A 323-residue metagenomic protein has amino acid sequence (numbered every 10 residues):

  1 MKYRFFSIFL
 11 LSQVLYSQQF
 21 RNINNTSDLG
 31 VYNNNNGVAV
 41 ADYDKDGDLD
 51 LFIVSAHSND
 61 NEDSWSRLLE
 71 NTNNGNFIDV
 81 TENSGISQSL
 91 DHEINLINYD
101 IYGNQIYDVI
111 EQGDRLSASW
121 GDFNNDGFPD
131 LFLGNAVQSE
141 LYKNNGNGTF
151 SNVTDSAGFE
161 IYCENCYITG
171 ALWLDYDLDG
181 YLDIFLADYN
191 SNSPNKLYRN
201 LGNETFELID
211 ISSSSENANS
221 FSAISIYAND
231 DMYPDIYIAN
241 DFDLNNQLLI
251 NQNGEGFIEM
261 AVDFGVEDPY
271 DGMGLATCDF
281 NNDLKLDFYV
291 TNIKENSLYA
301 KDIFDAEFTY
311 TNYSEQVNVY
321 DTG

Functional and structural regions predicted by a protein language model:
M1, S17-G323: Acidic, glycine/proline-rich Ca2+-coordinating loop motifs
Y3-Q13: Sec-dependent N-terminal signal peptides
